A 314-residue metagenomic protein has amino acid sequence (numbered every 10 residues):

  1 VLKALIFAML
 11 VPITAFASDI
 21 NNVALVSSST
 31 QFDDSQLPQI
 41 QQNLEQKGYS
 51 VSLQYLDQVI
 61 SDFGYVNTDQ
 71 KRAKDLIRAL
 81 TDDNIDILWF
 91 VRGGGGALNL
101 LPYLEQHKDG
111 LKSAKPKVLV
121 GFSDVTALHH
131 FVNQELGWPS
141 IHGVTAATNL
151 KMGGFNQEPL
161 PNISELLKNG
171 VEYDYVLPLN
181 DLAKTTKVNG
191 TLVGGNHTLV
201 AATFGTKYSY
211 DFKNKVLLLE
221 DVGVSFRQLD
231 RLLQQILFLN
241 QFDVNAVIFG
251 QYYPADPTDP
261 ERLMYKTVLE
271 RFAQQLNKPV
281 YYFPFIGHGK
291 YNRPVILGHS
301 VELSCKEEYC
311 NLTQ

Functional and structural regions predicted by a protein language model:
A4-I13: Sec-dependent N-terminal signal peptides
A17-D82: ATP/NTP phosphate-donor binding region
D57-A114: N-terminal small/polar loop signature for handling phosphorylated ligands or for N-terminal nucleophile
T68-R72, Q106, R231-Q235, E261-E270: Charged helix-capping and loop-helix junction motifs
H107-F131, P139-T145, P279: Short, acidic/small-residue loops that bind anionic groups at enzyme active sites
G137-L199: Conserved anion/nucleotide-ligand pocket segment
Y208-Y265: Internal helical hairpin/lid segments
Q251-Q314: ATP/nucleoside-binding phosphotransfer catalytic cores, i.e., glycine-rich phosphate-binding loops
